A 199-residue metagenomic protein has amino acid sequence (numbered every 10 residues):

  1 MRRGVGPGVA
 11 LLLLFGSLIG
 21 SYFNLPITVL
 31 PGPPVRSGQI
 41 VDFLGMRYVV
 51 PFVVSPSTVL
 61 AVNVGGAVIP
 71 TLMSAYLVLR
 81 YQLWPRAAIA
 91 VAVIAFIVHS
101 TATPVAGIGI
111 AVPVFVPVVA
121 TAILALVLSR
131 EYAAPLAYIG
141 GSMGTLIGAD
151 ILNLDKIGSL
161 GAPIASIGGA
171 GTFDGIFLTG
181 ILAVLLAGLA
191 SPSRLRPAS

Functional and structural regions predicted by a protein language model:
M1-V9, T28-P34: Membrane-interface helix-loop junction between the first two transmembrane segments
R2-G6, V54-V62, I108-G109, S166-T172: Interfacial loop-to-helix junctions that mark the boundaries of transmembrane helices in multi-pass membrane
R3-G16, V116, L124-S199: C-terminal transmembrane helix-loop-helix hairpin of multi-pass membrane proteins
G20-N24, V98, G148: Alpha-helical transmembrane segments of multipass membrane proteins
F23-F43: Interfacial/capping segments of alpha-helical transmembrane domains
S37-V59: Glycine/small-residue-rich loop that forms an oxyanion/phosphate-binding "nest" at active or ligand-binding sites
P51-P70, F173-V184: Hydrophobic alpha-helical transmembrane segments
V64-A67, S74-A133, A137, G141-L146: Conserved mixed alpha/beta catalytic, RNA-binding, or beta-rich assembly cores of soluble enzyme, regulatory
